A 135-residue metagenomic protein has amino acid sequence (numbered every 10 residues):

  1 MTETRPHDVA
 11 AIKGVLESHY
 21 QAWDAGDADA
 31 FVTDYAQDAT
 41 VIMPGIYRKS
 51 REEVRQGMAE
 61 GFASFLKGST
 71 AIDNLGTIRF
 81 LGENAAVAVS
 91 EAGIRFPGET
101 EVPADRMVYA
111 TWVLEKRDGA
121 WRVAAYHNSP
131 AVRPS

Functional and structural regions predicted by a protein language model:
M1-A10, P134-S135: Basic/polar N-terminal segments that are highly enriched at the extreme N-terminus, encompassing both cleavable
P6-V15, A28-N84, S90-E91, P103-R106: A solvent-exposed, acidic/Ser-Thr-rich amphipathic alpha-helical stretch
H19, G26-D27: Short helix-adjacent coil turns
K49, I94-R95, S129: Short, surface-exposed beta-strand-loop junctions and turns on beta-sheet-rich folds
L81, P97-E99, K116-A120: Flexible loop/coil segments at beta-strand boundaries within sensory signal-transduction domains
V89-P97: Generic short beta-strand segments
G98-E101, R133-S135: A short, polar/proline- and glycine-enriched secondary-structure boundary/capping micro-motif
M107-P134: Short beta-strand edge/turn micro-motifs at domain boundaries
